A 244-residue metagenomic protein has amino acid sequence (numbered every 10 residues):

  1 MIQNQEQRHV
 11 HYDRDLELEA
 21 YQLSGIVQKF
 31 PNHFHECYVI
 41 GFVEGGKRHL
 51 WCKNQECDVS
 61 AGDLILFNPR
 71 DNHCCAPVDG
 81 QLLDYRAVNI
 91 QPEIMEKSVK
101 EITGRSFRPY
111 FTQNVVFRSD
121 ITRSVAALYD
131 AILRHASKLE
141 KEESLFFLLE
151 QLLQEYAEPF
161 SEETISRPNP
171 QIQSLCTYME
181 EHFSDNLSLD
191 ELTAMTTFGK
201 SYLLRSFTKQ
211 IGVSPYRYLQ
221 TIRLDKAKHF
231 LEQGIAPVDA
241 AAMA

Functional and structural regions predicted by a protein language model:
I2-R108, R134-S137: N-terminal regulatory/effector-sensing and dimerization cores that precede helix-turn-helix DNA-binding domains
V39-F42, Q171, Y218: Residue-level recognition of specific faces of alpha-helices
R48, S137, A157, S184-D185 (+1 more regions): Generic structural signal for secondary-structure transition and capping sites
A76-V78, E155-Y156, T208: Sigma70-family region 2
P92, L145, I172: Short amphipathic alpha-helical/adjacent loop interface patches that line ligand and macromolecule-binding sites
I102-T164, T177: Amphipathic alpha-helical segments enriched in hydrophobic/aromatic residues interleaved with Lys/Arg
S174, Y178-H182, N186-K226, F230-I235 (+1 more regions): Basic/polar phosphate-binding segments, predominantly the helix-turn-helix DNA-binding elements of transcriptional
